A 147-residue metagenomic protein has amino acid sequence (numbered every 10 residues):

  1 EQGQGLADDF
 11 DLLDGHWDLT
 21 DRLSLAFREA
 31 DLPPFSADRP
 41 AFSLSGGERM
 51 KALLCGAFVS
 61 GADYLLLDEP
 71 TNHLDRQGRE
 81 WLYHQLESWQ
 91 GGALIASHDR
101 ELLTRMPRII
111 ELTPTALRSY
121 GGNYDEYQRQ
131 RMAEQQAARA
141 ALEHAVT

Functional and structural regions predicted by a protein language model:
E1-L142: ABC ATP-binding cassette signature C-motif
E143-T147: Short cytosolic helices in intracellular loops of multi-pass membrane proteins
